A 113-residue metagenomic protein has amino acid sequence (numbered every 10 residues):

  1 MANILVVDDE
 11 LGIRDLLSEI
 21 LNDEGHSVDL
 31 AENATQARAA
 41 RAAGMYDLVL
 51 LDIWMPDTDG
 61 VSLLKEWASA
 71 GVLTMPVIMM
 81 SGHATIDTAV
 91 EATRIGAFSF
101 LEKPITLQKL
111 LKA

Functional and structural regions predicted by a protein language model:
D8, D52, S81: Active-site residues of response regulator receiver
L11-D29: Two-component/phosphorelay signaling modules centered on CheY-like receiver
R14, P56, A70, S81 (+1 more regions): The feature encodes the CheY-like receiver
G25-E32, Q36, A40: Short hydrophobic/Thr-rich beta-strand motif most characteristic of the beta2 strand and flanking loop of CheY-like
E32-N33, D59-S62: Acidic catalytic/metal-coordinating carboxylates
A39, V61-L73, E91: Short amphipathic alpha-helix used as the core "switch/output" element in two-component signaling
G44-L50, M55: Active-site beta3 strand of CheY-like receiver
